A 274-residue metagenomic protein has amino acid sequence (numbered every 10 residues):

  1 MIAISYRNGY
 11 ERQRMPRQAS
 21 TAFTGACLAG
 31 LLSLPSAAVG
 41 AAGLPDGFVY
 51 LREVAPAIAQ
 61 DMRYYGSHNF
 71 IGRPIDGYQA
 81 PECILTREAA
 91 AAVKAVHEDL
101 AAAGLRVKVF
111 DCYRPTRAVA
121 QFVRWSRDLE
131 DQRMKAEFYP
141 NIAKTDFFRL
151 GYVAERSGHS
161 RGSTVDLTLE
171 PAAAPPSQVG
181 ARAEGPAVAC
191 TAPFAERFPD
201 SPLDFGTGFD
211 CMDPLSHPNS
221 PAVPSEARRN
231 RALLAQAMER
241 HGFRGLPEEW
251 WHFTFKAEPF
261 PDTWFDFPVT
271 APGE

Functional and structural regions predicted by a protein language model:
M1-A19: N-terminal secretory signal peptides that target proteins for export/translocation
T24-P35: Bacterial N-terminal signal peptides
V39-C112, T116-P247, E258-E274: Extracytoplasmic cell-surface/polysaccharide-interacting catalytic and binding patches
F253: Conserved metal-phosphate-binding beta-hairpin within the catalytic cores of diverse ATP-dependent phosphoryl-transfer
